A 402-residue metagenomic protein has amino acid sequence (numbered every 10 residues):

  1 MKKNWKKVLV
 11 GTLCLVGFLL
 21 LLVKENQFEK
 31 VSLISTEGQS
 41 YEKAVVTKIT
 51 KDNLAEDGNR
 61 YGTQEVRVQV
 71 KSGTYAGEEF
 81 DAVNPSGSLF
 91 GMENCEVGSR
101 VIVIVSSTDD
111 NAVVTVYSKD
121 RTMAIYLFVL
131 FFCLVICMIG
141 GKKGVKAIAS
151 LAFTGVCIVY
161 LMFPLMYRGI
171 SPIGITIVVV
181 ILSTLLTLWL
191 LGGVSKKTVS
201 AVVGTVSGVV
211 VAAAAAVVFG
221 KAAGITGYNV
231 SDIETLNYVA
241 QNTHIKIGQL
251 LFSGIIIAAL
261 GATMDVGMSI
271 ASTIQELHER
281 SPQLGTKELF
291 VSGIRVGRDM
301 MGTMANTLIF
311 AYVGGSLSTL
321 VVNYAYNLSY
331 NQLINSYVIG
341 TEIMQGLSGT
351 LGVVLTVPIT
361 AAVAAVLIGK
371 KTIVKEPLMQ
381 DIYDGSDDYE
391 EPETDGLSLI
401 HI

Functional and structural regions predicted by a protein language model:
M1-T36: Hydrophobic secretory-pathway targeting helix
N4-L9, K196-V209, M301-T307: Alpha-helical transmembrane segments and their helix-start/interface "positive-inside/aromatic belt" motifs in integral
G38-G62: Structural detector for short beta-strands of small beta-barrel domains
G87-M123: Extended, hydrophilic extramembrane loops/domains of integral membrane proteins
L130-C137, K142-N237, G248-A258: Transmembrane alpha-helical segments that form the functional core of multipass membrane systems
A213, V217-I343, L347-S348: Generic detector of multi-pass transmembrane helix bundles and their immediately adjacent loops in polytopic membrane
L260, M264, M268-S269, S348 (+1 more regions): Membrane-helix cytosolic exit motif
I400-I402: Conserved small/polar residues in nucleotide/adenosyl-binding loops
